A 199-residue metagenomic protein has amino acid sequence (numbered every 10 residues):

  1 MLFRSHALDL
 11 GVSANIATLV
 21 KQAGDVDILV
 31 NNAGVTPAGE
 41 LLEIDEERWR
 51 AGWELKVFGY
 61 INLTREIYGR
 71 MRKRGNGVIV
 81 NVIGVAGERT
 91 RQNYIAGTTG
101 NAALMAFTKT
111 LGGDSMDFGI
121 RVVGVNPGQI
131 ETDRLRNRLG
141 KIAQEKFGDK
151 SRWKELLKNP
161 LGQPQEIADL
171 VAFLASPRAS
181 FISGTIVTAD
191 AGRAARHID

Functional and structural regions predicted by a protein language model:
M1-L2: Short, small-residue-biased leader/transition segments that mark boundaries at the very start of proteins
E40-L41, R48-W53, L135, R152: Substrate-binding pocket helix/loop in short-chain dehydrogenase/reductase
T64-R65, K109: A short, exposed helix-loop element centered on a Lys and neighboring polar residues
G69, G113-D114, S180: Alpha-helical segment proximal to the catalytic Tyr-Lys
V80-A103, T108-D117, Q129-I130: Catalytic loop of short-chain dehydrogenase/reductase
E88, V122, P127-N137, K141: Short, flexible catalytic-loop segment of classical short-chain dehydrogenase/reductase
D117, G124, Q144-I182, V187-A191: C-terminal helical subdomain
